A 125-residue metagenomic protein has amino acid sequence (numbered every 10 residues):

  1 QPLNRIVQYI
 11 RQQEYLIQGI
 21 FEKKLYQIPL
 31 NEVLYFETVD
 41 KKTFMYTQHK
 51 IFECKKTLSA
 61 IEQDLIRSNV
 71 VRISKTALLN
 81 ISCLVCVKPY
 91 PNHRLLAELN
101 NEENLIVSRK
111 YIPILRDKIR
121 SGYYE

Functional and structural regions predicted by a protein language model:
P2-N100, N104-I106: Conserved binding/recognition cores within well-folded domains
P113-I114: C-terminal structural segments of small proteins and small subunits
D117-E125: Short, charged, intrinsically disordered terminal tails
